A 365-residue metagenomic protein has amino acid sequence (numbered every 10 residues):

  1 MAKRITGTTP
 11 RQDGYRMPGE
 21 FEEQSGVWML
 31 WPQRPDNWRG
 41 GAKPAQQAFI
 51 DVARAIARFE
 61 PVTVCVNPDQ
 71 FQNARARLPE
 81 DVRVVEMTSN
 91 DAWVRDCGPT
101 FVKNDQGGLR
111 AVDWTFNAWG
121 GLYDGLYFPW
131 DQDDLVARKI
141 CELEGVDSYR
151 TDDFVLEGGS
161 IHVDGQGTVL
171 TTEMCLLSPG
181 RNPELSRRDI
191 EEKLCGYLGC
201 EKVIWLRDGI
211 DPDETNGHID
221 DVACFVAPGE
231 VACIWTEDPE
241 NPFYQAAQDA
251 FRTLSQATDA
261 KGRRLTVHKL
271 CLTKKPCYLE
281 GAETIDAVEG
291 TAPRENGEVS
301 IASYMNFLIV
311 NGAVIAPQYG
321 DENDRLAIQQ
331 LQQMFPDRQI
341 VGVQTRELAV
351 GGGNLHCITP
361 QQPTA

Functional and structural regions predicted by a protein language model:
M1-A365: Histidine/cysteine-enriched polar flanking segments
